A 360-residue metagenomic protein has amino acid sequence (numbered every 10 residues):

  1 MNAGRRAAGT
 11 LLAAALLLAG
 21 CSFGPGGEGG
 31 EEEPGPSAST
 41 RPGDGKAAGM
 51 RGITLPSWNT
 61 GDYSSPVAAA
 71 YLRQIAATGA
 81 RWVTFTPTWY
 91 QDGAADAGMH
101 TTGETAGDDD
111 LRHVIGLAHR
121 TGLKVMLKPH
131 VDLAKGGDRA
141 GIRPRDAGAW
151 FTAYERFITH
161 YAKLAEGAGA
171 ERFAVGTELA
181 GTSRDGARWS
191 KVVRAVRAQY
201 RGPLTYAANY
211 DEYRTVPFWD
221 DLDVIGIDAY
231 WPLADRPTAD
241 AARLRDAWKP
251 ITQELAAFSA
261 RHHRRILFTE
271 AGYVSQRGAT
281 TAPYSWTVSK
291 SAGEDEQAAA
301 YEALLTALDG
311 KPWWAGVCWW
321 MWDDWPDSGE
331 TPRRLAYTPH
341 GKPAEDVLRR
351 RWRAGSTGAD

Functional and structural regions predicted by a protein language model:
N2, C21-G24, S39-A47, P283-W286 (+3 more regions): Aromatic-rich peripheral "rim/lid" segments of glycoside hydrolase catalytic domains that contact and position glycan
N2-G26: Secretory targeting and sorting signals
G24-G27, E32-A77: Boundary/entry segment of secreted carbohydrate-active catalytic domains
S39, T78-A97, D109-T182, G278 (+1 more regions): Substrate-binding cleft and catalytic face of glycoside hydrolase catalytic domains, especially the flexible beta-alpha
G61-A77, F151-L164, N209-F218, A298-A307: Short, acidic/polar
G61-A77, H100-R120: Aromatic- and glycine-enriched glycan-recognition loops and surfaces that form the carbohydrate-binding subsites
A106-D108, H113-T121, K128, P203-T205 (+5 more regions): Glycoside hydrolase catalytic-domain groove-lining segments
R156-F157, R172, T182-A207: Active-site neighborhood of glycoside hydrolase catalytic domains
